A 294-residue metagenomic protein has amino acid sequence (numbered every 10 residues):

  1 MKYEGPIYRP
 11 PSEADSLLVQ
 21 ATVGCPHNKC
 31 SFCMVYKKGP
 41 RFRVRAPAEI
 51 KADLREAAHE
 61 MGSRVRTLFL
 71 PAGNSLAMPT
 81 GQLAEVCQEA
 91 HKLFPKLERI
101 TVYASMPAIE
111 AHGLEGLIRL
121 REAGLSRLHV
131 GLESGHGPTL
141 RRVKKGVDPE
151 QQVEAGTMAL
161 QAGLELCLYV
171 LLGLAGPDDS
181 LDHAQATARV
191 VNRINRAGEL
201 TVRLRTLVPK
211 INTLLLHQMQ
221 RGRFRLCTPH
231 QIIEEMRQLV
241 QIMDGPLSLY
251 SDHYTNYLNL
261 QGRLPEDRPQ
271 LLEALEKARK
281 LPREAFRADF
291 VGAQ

Functional and structural regions predicted by a protein language model:
M1-E13, N192-Q294: Auxiliary Fe-S-binding modules of radical SAM enzymes
E4-A52: Canonical Radical SAM [4Fe-4S] cluster-binding loop centered on the CxxxCxxC motif and its immediate flanking residues
C25, C33, I50, L70 (+5 more regions): Conserved, mostly hydrophobic/aromatic
C30, L125, L164, R196-E199: A structural motif
C33, P107, G131, G135-R141 (+3 more regions): Conserved strand-turn element in the central/C-terminal portion of the radical SAM core barrel that lines
F42-R45, P79-G81, R141-K145, D178-D182: Short, solvent-exposed loop/turn segments at secondary-structure boundaries
I50, L83, G113, Q152 (+3 more regions): Aromatic/hydrophobic pocket-lining residues that form the small-molecule binding cavity in soluble enzyme cores
A58-Q161, L166, D244: Conserved SAM/AdoMet-binding glycine-rich loop
